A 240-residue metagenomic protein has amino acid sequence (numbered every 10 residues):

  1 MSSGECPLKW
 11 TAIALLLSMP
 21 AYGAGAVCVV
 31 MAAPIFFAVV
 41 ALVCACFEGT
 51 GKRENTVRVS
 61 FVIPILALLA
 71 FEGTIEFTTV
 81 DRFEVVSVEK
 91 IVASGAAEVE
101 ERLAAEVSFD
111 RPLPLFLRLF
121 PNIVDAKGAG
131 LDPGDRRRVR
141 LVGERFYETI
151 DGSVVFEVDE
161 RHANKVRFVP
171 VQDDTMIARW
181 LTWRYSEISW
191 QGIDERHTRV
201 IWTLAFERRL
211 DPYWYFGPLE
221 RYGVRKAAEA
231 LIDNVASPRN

Functional and structural regions predicted by a protein language model:
M1, F36-F37, A41, P121-W183 (+3 more regions): Glycine-rich portal/gate segments that line the openings of hydrophobic small-molecule binding cavities
S2-G51: Membrane-embedded alpha-helical segments of integral membrane proteins
W10-I13, L17, T50, T56-P133: Hydrophobic ligand-binding cavity/cleft-lining segments
A33-N55, V59, F206-N240: A conserved amphipathic terminal alpha-helix motif
F83-E89, R136, S153, K165 (+2 more regions): Intrinsic-disorder/low-complexity, polar/charged segments enriched in Ser/Thr/Lys/Arg/Asp/Glu/Gln
V92-A97, E157-K165, S189-R199, S237-N240: A short, structured loop/turn motif at beta-sheet edges
V92-S94, R145, Q172-D174, W190-D194 (+1 more regions): Beta-strand elements of well-folded, non-transmembrane domains
P112-D125, T175-T182, L204-A230: Alpha-helical membrane-targeting segments
